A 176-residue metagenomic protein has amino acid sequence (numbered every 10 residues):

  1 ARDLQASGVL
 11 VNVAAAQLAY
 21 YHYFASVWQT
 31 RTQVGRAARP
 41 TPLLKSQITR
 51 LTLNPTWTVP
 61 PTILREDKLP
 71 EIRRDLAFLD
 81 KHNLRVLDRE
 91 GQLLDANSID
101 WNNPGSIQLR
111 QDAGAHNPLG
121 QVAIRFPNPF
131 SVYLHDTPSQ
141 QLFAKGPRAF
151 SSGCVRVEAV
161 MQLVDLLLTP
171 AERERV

Functional and structural regions predicted by a protein language model:
A1-V176: Well-ordered beta-sheet/strand-loop patches within structured domains
